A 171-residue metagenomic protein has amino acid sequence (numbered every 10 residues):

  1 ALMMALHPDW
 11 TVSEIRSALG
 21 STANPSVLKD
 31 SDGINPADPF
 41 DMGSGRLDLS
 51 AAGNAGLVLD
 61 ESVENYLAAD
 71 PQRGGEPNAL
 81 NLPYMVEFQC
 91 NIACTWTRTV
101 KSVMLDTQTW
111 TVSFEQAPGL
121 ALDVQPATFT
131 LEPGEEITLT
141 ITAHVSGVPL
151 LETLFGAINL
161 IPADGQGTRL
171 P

Functional and structural regions predicted by a protein language model:
A1, V12, R16, S50 (+3 more regions): Extracytoplasmic/secreted envelope proteins and their assembly/folding machinery, especially bacterial periplasmic
A1-N35, V148-L151, I158: Hydrolase catalytic cores
L2-L6, A18-S26, A52-G56, A69-R73 (+2 more regions): Change "in soluble alpha/beta enzymes" to "in soluble alpha/beta proteins
I15, I34, I92, I137 (+2 more regions): Weak global preference for isoleucine
D38-G147, T168-P171: Secreted peptidase-domain scaffold signal
S146-P171: Terminal connector regions
